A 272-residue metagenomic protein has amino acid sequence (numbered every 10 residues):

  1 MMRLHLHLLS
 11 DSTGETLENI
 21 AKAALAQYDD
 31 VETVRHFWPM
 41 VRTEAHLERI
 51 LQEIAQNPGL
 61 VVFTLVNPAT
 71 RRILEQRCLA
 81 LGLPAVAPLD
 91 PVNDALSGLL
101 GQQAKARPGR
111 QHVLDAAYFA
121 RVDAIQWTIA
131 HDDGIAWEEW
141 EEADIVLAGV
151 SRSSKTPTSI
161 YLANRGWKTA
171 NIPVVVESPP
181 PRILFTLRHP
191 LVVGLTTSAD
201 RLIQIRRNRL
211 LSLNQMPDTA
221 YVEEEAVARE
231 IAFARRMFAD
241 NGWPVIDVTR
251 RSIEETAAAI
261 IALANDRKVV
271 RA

Functional and structural regions predicted by a protein language model:
M1-S10, G14-I20, A24: N-terminal accessory targeting/assembly segments
R35-E44, V174-V176, R250: Short beta->alpha junction loops
F37-L65: Metallocofactor- and cofactor-centric catalytic cores in central/energy metabolism, strongly enriched
L79-D123, E224-E230, R236: Ser/Thr/Gly-rich flexible loops in soluble cytosolic domains mediating phosphotransfer, phosphorylation
V122-T169: Internal active-site segments that recognize and position negatively charged phosphoryl groups and nucleotide moieties
T128-I135, Q215-T256: Small-molecule kinase domains that catalyze NTP-dependent phosphoryl transfer to phosphate-bearing small molecules
T169-P180: Short beta-strand-centered segment that lines the nucleotide-binding/catalytic pocket of NTP-utilizing
H189-R229: A glycine- and Lys/Arg-enriched "phosphate-lid" helix/loop adjacent to the NTP-binding pocket of small-molecule kinases
